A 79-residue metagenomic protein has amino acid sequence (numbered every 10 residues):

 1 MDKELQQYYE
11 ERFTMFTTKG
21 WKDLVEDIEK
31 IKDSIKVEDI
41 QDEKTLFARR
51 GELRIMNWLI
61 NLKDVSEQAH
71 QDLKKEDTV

Functional and structural regions predicted by a protein language model:
M1-K30: N-terminal acidic leader/helix
K3, Q71-V79: Short acidic DE-rich linear segments
Q6, V25, F47, I60-K63 (+1 more regions): Compositionally biased amphipathic helical and low-complexity segments enriched in hydrophobic
T14, G51-E52, E76: Small/flexible residues
K30-A69: Short, charge-rich amphipathic interface segments used for partner binding and complex assembly
